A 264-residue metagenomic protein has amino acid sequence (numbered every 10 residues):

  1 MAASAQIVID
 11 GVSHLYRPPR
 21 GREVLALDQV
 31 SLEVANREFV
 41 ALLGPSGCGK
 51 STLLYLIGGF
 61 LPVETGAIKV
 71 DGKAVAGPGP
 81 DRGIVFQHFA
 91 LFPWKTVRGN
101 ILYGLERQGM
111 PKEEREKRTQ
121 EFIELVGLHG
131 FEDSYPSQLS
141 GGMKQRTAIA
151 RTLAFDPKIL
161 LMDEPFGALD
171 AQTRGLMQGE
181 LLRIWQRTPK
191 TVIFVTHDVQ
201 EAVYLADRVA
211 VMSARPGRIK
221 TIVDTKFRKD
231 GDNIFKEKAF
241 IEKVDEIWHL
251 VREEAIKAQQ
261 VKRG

Functional and structural regions predicted by a protein language model:
A2-Q6, L15-Q29: A short, flexible loop at the N-terminus of ABC-type nucleotide-binding domains that lies
L43-P45: The feature captures the beta-strand-to-loop junction immediately N-terminal to the Walker
G58: Helix-to-loop junction immediately C-terminal to a conserved catalytic motif
G66-P78: Conserved ABC transporter NBD signature motif
K95-Y103: Short coil-to-helix segment of the ABC ATPase nucleotide-binding domain corresponding to the Q-loop/switch region
L102, E106, E113-F131, R183: Conserved ABC ATPase "signature" region
S134-S137, F155: Conserved signature/switch motifs of ABC ATPase nucleotide-binding domains
I149: Hydrophobic anchor residue at the start of the ABC signature
